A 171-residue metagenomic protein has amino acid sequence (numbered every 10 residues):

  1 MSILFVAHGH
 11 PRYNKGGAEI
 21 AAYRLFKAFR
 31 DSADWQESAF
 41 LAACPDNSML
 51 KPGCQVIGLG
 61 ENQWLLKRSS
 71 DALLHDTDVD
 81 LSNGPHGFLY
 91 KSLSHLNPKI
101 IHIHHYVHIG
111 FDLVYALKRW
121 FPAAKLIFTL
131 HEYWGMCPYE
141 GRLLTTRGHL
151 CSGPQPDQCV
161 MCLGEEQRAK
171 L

Functional and structural regions predicted by a protein language model:
M1-G53, S94-L96, F121-A124: N-terminal subdomain of nucleotide-sugar transferases
H8, H104, L130-Y133: Histidine-centered beta-alpha loop that forms part of the nucleotide-sugar donor binding/catalytic region in diverse
R12, I109-G110: Short glycine-rich, flexible loops that bind phosphorylated cofactors or substrates
G16-A18, M49-Q55, Y115, P138-L143 (+1 more regions): Short aromatic-enriched loop/helix-cap "lid" or pocket-rim segments at secondary-structure transitions that line
A18-E19, L81-H86, V107: A conditional alpha-helix N-cap/helix-loop micro-motif detector
F40-I100: A conserved catalytic-core segment of Leloir-type glycosyltransferases
R68-D71, L130-L171: Acceptor-binding helix/loop patch of EC 2.4 sugar-transfer enzymes, predominantly nucleotide-sugar-dependent
S92-I109, K125-F128: Short N-terminal targeting/anchoring amphipathic segment
